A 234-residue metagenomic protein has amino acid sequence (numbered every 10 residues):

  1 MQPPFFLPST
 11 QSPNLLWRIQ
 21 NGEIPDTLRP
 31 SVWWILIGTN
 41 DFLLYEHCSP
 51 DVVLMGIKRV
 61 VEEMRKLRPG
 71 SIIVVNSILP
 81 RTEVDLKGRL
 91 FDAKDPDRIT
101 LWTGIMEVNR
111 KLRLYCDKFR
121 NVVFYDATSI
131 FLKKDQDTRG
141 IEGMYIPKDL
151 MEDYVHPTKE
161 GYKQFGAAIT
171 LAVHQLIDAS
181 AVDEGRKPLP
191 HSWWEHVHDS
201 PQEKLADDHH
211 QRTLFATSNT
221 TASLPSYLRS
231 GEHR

Functional and structural regions predicted by a protein language model:
M1-K66, P80-T82, T103-M106, R110 (+1 more regions): Conserved SGNH/GDSL esterase-like catalytic core that processes O-acyl groups on lipids and polysaccharides
P8-S9, P13, R18-Q20, T27 (+9 more regions): Aromatic-enriched hydrophobic runs in primary sequence
R68-I72: A short helix->loop->beta-strand "cap" motif at the edges of active sites that frequently abuts
S77: Short beta-strand/turn micro-motifs composed of small residues that flank or help shape donor/cofactor-binding pockets
P80-R234: Catalytic His-Asp segment of secreted/periplasmic serine-dependent ester chemistry enzymes
